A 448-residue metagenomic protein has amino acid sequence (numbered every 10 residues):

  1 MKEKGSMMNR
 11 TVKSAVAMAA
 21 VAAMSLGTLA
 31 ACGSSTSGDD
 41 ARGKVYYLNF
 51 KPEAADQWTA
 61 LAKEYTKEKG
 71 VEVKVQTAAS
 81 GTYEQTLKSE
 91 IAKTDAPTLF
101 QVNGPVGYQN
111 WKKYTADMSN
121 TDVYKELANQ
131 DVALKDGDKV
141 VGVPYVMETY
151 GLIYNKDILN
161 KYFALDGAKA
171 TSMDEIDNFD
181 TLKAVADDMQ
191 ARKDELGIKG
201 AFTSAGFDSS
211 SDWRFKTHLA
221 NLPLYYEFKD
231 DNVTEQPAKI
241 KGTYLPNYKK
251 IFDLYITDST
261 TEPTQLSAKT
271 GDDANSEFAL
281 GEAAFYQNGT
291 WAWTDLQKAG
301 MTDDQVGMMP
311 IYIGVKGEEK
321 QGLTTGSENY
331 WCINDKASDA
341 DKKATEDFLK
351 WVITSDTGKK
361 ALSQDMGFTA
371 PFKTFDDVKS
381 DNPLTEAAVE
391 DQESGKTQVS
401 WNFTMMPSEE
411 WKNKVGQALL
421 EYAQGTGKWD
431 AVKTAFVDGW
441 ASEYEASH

Functional and structural regions predicted by a protein language model:
K2-E3, R10-V21, S25-G107, N120-V123 (+6 more regions): Conserved N-terminal structural module of periplasmic/extracytoplasmic solute-binding proteins
V71, I91-V102, L196-K199, L280-N288 (+1 more regions): Alpha-to-beta junction loops
T77-T86, D177-T181, L266-L280: Short helix-initiation/N-cap motifs at beta->coil->alpha
N103-N160, G307-M309: Hinge/lid segment of periplasmic solute-binding proteins
K139-Y145, Y150, D180-Q236: Extracytoplasmic/periplasmic solute-binding protein
A186-D187, D231-A268: Glycine-centered hinge/linker elements that transmit conformational signals in sensory and ligand-binding systems
A268, T325, F368-A370, A387-A441: C-terminal capping/gating helix-and-loop segments adjacent to ligand/active sites or protein-protein/ligand interfaces
A299-D365: Extracytoplasmic/periplasmic substrate-recognition and gating elements
